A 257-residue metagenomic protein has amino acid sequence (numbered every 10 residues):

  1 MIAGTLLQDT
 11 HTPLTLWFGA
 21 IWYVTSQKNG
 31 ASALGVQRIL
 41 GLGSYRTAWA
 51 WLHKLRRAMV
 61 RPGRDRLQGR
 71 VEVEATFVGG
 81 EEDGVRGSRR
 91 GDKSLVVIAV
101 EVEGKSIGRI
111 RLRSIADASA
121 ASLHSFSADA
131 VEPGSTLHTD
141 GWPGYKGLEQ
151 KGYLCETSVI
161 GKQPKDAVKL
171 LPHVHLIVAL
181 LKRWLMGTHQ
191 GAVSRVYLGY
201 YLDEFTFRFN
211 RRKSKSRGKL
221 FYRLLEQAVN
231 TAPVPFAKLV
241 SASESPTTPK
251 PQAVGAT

Functional and structural regions predicted by a protein language model:
M1-T257: Residue-level recognition of single "structural anchor" positions that define or cap local secondary structure
